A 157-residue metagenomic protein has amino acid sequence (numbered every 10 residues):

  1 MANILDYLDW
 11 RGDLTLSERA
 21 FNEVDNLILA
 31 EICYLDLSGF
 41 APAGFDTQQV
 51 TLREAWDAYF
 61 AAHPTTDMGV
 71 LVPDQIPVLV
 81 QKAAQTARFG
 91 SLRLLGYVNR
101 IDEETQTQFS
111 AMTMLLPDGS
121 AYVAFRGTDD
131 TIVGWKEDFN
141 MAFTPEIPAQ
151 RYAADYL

Functional and structural regions predicted by a protein language model:
M1-L157: Non-catalytic, mobile gating and regulatory segments of ester bond hydrolases
